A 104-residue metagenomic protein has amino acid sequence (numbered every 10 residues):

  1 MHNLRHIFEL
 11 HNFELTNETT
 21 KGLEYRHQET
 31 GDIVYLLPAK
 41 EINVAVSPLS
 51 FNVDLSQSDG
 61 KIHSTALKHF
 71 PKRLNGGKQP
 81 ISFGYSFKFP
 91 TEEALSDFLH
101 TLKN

Functional and structural regions predicted by a protein language model:
M1-T16, L99-K103: Amphipathic alpha-helical segments
F8, N12-E14, G60-S64, G77: Short glycine-aromatic motifs
E18, Y35, D97-L99: Generic marker of "main functional regions" within proteins
T19, G31, E41, G76 (+1 more regions): A generic structural signal for solvent-exposed, polar alpha-helical segments
T20-E24: Short, solvent-exposed loop/turn elements at beta->coil junctions and helix N-caps that rim active or binding pockets
R26-R73: Short, conserved beta-strand/beta-arch hydrophobic-aromatic motifs that form part of recognition grooves or interface
R73-N104: Well-ordered alpha/beta subsegment
